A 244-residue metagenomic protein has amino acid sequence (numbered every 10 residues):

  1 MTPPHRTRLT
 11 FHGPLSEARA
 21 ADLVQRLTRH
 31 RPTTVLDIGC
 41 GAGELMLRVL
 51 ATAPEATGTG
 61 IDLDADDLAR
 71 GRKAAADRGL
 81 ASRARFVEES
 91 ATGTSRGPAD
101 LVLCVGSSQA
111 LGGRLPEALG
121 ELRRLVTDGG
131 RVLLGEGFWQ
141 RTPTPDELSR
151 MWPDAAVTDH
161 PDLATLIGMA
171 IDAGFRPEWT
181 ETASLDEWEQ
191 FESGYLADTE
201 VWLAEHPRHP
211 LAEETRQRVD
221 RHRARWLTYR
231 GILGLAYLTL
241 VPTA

Functional and structural regions predicted by a protein language model:
G13-R31: Conserved alpha-helix/loop element of class I SAM-dependent methyltransferases that forms part of the SAM/SAH-binding
P32-G41: Conserved class I S-adenosyl-L-methionine
E44-T92: Class I SAM-dependent methyltransferase SAM/SAH-binding core
T92-V102: A short acidic, Gly/Pro-enriched loop at the edge of an enzyme's catalytic core that lines a small-molecule cofactor
L101-R114: A short SAM/SAH-binding and catalytic strip from SAM-dependent methyltransferases
P116-R131: A short glycine-rich, Lys/Arg-flanked "PGG" loop and its adjoining helix->strand segment in the class I
G137-V157: Short, glycine-/aromatic-enriched active-site segment of Class I SAM-dependent methyltransferases
W179-A244: Conserved Class I S-adenosyl-L-methionine
